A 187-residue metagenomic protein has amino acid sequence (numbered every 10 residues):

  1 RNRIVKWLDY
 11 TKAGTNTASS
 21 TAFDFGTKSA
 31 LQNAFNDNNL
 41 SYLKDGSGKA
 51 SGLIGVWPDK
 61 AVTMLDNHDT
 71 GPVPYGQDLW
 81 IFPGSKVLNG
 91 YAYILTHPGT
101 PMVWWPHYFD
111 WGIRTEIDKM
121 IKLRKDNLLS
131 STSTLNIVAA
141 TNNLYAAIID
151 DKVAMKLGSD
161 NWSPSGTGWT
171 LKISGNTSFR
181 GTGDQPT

Functional and structural regions predicted by a protein language model:
R1-T187: Active-site-proximal helices and loops of the catalytic beta/alpha 8
